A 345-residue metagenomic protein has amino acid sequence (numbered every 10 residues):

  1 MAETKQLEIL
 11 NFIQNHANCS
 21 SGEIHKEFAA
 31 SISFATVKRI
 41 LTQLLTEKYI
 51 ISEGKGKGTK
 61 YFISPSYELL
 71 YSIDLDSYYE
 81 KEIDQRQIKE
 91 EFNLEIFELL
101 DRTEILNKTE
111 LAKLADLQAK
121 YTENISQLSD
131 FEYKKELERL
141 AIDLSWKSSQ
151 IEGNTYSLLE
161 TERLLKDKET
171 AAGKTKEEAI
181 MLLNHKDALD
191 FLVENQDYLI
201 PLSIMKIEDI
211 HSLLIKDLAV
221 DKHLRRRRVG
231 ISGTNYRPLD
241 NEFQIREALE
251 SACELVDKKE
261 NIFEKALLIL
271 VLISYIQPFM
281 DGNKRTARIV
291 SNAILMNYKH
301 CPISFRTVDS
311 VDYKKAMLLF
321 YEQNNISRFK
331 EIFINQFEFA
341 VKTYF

Functional and structural regions predicted by a protein language model:
M1-F345: FIC/Doc superfamily catalytic core
